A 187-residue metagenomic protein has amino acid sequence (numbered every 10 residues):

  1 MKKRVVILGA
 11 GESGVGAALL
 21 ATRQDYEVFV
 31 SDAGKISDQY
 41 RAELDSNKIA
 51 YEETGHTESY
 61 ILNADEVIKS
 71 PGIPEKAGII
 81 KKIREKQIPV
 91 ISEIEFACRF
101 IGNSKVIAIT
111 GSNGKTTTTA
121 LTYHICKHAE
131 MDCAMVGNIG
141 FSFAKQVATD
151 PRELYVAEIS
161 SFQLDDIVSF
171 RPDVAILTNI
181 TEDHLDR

Functional and structural regions predicted by a protein language model:
M1-S92, F96: N-terminal leader/targeting and accessory segments in enzymes
T22-R23, S59-L62, P71-R187: Phosphate-binding loop of NTP-binding sites
